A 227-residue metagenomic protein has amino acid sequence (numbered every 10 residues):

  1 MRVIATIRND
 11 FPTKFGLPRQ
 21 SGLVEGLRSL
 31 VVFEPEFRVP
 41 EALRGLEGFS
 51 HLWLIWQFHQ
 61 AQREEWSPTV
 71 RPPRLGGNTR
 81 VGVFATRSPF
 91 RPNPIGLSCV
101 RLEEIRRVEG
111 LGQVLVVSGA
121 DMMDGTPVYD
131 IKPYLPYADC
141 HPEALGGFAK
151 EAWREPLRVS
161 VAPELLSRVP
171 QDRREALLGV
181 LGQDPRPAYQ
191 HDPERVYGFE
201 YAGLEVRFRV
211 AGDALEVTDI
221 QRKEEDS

Functional and structural regions predicted by a protein language model:
M1-I95, R107-V116, A120-S227: Mixed-charge, low-complexity intrinsically disordered regions
L97-I105: Short beta-strand and beta-hairpin "edge-sheet" elements
